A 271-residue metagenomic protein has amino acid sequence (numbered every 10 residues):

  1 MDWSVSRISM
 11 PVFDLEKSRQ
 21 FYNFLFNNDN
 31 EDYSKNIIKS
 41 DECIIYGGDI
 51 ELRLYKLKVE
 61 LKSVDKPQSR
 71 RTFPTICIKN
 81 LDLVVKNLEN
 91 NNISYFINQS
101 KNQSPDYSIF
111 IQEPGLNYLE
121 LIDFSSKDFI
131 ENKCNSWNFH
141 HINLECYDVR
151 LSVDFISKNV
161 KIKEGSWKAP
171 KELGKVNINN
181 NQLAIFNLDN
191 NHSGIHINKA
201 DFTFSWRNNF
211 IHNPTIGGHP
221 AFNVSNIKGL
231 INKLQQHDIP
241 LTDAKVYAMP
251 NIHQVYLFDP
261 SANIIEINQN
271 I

Functional and structural regions predicted by a protein language model:
M1, Y33, K86-N138, N143-L144 (+3 more regions): Vicinal oxygen chelate
M1-D2, S9-R53, L144-G194: Core segments of cupin and vicinal oxygen chelate
S4-F13, C43-G48, K62-L88, Y107-Q112 (+5 more regions): Vicinal oxygen chelate
S18-F21, V84-L88, S152-I156, L230-L234: Hydrophobic side chains in well-ordered alpha-helices
G48, Y55-L57, F124, N198-A200 (+1 more regions): Generic beta-structure capping elements
I50-R53, L116-L119, S193, S205 (+1 more regions): Short, charged/polar, Gly/Pro-enriched secondary-structure boundary elements
E60-V64, K127-N132, W206-N209: Short beta-strand/turn micro-motifs at beta-sheet edges
I195-N208: Flexible internal linker/loop segments at domain or repeat junctions
